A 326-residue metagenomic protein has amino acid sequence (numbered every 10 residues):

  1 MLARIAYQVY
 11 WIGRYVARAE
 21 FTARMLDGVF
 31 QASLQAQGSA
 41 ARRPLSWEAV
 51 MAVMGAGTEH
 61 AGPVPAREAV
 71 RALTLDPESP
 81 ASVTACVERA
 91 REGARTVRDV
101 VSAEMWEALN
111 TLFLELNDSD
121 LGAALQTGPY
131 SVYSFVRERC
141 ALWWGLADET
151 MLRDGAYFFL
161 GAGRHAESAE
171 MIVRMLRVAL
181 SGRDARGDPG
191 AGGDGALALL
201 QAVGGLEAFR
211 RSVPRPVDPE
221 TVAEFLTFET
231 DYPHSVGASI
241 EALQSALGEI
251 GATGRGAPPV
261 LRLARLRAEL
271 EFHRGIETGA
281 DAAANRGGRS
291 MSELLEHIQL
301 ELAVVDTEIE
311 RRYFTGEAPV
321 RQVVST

Functional and structural regions predicted by a protein language model:
M1-T326: Alpha-helical transmembrane segments and their helix-helix packing motifs
